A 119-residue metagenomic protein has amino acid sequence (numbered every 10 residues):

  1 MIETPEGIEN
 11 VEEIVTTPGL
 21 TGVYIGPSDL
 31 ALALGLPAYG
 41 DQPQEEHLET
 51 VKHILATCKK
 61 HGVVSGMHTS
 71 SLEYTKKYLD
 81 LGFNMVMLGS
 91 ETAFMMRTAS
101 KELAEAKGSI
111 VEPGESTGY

Functional and structural regions predicted by a protein language model:
M1-Y119: Expand to "…catalyze enediolate/carbanion chemistry for C-C bond making/breaking, isomerization, decarboxylation
